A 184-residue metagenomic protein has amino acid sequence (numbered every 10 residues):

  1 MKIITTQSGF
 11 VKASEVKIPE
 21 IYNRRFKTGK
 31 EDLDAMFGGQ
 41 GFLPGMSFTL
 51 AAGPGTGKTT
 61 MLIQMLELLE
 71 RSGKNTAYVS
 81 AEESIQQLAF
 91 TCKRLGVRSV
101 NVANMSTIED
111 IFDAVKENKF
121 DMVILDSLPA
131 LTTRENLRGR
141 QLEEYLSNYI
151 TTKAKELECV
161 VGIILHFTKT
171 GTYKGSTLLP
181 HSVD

Functional and structural regions predicted by a protein language model:
K2-R98, I111-E117: The Walker A/P-loop phosphate-binding site
N75, K119-M122, E156-I163: Loop/turn-to-beta-strand initiation segments
S84-I85, M105-I111, T168-T172: Short acidic loop-to-helix transition motifs that present clustered carboxylates
V100-M105, T132-E144: Flexible beta-alpha connector loops of hexameric P-loop NTPases
D126-L128, H166: Walker B catalytic acidic pair
L131-T132, T170: Catalytic P-loop NTPase motifs of RecA-like helicase/translocase cores
E144, N148-D184: Phosphate-binding/switch region of NTP-binding enzymes
